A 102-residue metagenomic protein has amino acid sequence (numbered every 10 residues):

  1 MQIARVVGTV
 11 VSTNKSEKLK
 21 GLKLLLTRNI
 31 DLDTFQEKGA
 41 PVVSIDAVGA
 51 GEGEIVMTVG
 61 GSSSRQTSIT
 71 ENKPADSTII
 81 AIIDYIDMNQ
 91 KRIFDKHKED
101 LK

Functional and structural regions predicted by a protein language model:
T9, G61-S62: Short, surface-exposed secondary-structure boundary micro-motifs
S16, I45-G49, E71: Short, surface-exposed secondary-structure edge patches
K18-T27: Short aromatic-glycine-enriched beta-strand elements
T34-P41: Short, structured beta-strand/loop micro-motifs enriched in basic residues and often containing a Trp
S64-K102: C-terminal structural segments of small proteins and small subunits
